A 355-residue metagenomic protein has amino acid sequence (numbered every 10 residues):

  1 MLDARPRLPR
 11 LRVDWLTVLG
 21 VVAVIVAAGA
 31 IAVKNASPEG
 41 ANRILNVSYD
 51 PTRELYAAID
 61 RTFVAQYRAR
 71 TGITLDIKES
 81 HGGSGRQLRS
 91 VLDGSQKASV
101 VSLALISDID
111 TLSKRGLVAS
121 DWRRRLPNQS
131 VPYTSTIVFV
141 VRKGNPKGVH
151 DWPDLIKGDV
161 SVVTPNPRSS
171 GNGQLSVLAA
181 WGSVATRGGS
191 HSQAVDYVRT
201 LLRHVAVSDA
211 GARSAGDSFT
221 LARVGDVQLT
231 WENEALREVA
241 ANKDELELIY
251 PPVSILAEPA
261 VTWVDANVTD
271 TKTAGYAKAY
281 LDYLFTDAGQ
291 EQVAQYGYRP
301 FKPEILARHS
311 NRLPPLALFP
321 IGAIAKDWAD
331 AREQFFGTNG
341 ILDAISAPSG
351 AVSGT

Functional and structural regions predicted by a protein language model:
R5-I25, G29, V268-T355: Extracellular/periplasmic juxtamembrane helices and adjacent flexible linkers that interface with membrane partners
R10, P38-S169: N-terminal segment of the mature folded domain
V47-Y49, V141-K143, S161-R187, L202-V205 (+1 more regions): Short beta-strand->loop
T52-D60, V64, G85-L88, L92 (+11 more regions): Extracytoplasmic/secreted envelope proteins and their assembly/folding machinery, especially bacterial periplasmic
D60-A69, L92-Q96, I106, S113-L117 (+11 more regions): Sec-exported extracytoplasmic/periplasmic mature domains
W122-P132, P153, V239-I255: Short beta-strand->loop
G144-H150, S169, G182-S190, N267-G275: Short helix-loop capping/hinge motifs at secondary-structure junctions, enriched in acidic/polar residues
R187-P252: Ligand-binding pocket segment of bilobal, Venus flytrap-like solute-binding proteins
